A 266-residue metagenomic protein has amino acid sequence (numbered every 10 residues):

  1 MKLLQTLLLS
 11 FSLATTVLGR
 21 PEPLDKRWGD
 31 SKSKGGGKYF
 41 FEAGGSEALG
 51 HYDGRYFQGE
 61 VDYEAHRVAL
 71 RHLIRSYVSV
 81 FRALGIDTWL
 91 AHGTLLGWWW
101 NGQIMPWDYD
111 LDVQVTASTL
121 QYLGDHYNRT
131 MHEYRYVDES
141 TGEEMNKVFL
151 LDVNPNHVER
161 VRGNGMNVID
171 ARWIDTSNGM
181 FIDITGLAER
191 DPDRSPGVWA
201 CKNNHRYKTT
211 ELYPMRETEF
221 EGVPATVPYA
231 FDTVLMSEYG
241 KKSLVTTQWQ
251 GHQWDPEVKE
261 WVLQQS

Functional and structural regions predicted by a protein language model:
K2-D87, G97, G102-W107, A117-S266: The feature captures the alpha-helical scaffold/lid subdomain characteristic of nucleotidyltransferase
